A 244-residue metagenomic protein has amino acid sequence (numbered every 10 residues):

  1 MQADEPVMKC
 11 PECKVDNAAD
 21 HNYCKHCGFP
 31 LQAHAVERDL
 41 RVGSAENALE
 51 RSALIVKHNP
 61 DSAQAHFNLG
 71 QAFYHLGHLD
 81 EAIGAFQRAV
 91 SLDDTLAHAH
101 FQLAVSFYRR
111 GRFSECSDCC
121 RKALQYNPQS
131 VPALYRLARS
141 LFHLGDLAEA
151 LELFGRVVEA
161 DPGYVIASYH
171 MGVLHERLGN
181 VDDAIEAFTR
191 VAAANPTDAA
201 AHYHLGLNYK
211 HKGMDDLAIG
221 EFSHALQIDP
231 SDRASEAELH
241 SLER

Functional and structural regions predicted by a protein language model:
M1-H58, P128: Long, contiguous interaction/recruitment modules in multidomain scaffold/adaptor proteins
Q32, K210, D215-R244: TPR/TPR-like (Sel1-like) alpha-helical repeat modules
E37-A53, L76-R88, R109-K122, H143-R156 (+3 more regions): Structural signature of tandem alpha-helical TPR/SEL1-like repeats, specifically the intra-repeat loop/turn
